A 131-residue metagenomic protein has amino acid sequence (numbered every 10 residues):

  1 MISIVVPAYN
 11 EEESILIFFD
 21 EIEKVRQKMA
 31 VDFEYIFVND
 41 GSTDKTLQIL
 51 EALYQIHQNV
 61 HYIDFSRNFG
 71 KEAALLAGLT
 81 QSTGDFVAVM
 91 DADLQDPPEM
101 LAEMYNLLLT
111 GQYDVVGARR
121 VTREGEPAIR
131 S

Functional and structural regions predicted by a protein language model:
S3, E34, N59-H61, F86 (+1 more regions): Structural signature of beta-strand start/N-cap positions in the alpha/beta core of ABC transporter nucleotide-binding
I4, I22, G78, D93 (+1 more regions): Residue-level signature of catalytic and energy-coupling elements of molecular machines, predominantly ATP/GTP-dependent
V6, V31-G41, I63-D64: Short beta-strand/loop segment that forms part of the nucleotide-sugar
E11-R26: Short, well-formed alpha-helical segments that are part of the catalytic scaffolds of diverse glycosyltransferases
E13-I17, D44-L53: Acidic helix N-cap motif at the loop->helix transition within catalytic regions of sugar-transfer enzymes
N39-L47, L94: A conserved acidic beta->alpha catalytic loop
I63-R67, K71-Q81, F86, P98-S131: Acceptor/aglycone-binding surface of glycosyltransferases and processive sugar-polymer synthases
